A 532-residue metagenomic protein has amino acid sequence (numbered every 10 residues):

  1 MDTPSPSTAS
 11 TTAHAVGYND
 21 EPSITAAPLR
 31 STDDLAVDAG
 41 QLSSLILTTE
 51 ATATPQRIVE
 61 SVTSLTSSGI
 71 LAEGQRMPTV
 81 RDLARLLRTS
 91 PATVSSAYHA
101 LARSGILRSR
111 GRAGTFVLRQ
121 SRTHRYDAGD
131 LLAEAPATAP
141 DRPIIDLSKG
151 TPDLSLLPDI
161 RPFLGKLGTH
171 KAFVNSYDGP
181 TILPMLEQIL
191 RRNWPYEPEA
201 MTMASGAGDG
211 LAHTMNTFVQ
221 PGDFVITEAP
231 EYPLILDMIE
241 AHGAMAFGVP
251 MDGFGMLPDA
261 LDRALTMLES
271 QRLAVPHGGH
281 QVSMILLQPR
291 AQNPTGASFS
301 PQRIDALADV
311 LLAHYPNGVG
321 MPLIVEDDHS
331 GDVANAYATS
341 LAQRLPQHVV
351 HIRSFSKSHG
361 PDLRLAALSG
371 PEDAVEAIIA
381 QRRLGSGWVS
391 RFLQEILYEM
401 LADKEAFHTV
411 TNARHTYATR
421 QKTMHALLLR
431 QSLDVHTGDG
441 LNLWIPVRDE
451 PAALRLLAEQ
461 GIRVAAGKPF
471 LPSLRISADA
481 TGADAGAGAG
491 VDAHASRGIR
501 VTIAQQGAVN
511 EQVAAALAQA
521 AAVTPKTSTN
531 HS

Functional and structural regions predicted by a protein language model:
M1-T169, R383-S390, L401, T416 (+6 more regions): N-terminal basic, amphipathic alpha-helical segments
D2, H348-R414, A520, T524-K526: Conserved core segment of the aminotransferase class I/II
L107, F224, M245, L323 (+2 more regions): Residue-level detector of anion-binding/catalytic polar loops
R108-R110, I352, L433-D439: Short beta-strand
H170-M321, G331-H348: Conserved core of the PLP fold type I
E326-D327: Hydrophobic residues in beta-strands of the RecA-like P-loop NTPase core, especially within AAA+ ATPase
R414-H425, S432-P446: Conserved glycine-rich beta-strand-loop-beta hairpin in the small C-terminal domain of fold type I
Q460-R500, N530-S532: Conserved PLP cofactor-binding pocket of PLP-dependent enzymes
